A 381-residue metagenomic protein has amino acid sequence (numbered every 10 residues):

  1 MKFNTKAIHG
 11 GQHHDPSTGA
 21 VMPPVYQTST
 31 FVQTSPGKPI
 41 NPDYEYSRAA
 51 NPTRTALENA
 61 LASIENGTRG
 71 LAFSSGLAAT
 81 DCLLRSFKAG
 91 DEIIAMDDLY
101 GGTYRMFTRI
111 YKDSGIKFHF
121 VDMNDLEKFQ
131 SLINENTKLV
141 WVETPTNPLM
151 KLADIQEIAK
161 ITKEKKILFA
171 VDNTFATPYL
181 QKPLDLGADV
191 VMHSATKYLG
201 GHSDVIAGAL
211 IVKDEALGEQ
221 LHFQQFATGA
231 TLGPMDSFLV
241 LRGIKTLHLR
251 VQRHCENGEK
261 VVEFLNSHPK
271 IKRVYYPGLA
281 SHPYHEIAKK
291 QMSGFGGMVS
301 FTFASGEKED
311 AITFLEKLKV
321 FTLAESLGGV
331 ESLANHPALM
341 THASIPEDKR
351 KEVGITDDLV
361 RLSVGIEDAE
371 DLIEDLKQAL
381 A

Functional and structural regions predicted by a protein language model:
M1-D43: N-terminal glycine-rich, Lys/His-bearing helix-loop that initiates the first secondary-structure elements of many
K2-N4, G10-Q12, P52, R273 (+2 more regions): Positively charged, small/polar-rich N-terminal and surface patches that mediate targeting and assembly and bind
H9, L71-K270, Y275, E286: Conserved PLP-enzyme active-site core in the AAT-like
V25, T34-A56, A60-S63, L333-D358: Glycine-rich phosphate/pyrophosphate-binding loop and adjacent beta-alpha nucleotide/cofactor-binding cores
T30-D81, S86, G102-R109: Conserved N-terminal alpha-helix of the aminotransferase class I/II PLP-enzyme fold
K117, S131, K138, R250 (+2 more regions): PLP-dependent enzyme catalytic core of the Aspartate aminotransferase-like
I211, S300-T302, S363-G365: Short hydrophobic/aromatic beta-strand micro-patches that form the beta-sheet surface supporting nucleotide- or nucleic
E259-G328, I345-K351: Conserved small-domain helix->loop->beta segment predominantly found in fold-type I
